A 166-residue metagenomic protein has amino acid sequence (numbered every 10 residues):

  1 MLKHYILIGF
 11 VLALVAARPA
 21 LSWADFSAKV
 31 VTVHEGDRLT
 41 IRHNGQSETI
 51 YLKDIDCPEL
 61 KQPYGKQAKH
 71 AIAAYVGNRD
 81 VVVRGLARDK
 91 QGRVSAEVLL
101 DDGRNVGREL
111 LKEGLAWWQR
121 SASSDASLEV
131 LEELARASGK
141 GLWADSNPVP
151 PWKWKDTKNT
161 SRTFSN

Functional and structural regions predicted by a protein language model:
L2-N166: Small beta-barrel nucleic-acid-binding modules, primarily SNase/OB-fold domains and secondarily Tudor-like barrels
